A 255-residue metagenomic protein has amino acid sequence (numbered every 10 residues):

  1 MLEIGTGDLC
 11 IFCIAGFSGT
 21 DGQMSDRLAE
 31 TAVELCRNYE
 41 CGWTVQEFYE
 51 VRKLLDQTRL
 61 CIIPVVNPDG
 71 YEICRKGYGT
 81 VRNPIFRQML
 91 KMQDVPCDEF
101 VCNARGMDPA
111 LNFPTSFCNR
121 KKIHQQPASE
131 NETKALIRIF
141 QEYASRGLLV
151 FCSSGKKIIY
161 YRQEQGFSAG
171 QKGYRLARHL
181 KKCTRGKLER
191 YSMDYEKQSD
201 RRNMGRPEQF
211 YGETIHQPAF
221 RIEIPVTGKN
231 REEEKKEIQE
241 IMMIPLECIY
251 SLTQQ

Functional and structural regions predicted by a protein language model:
M1-D8: Short beta-strand-to-loop junctions in surface cap/lid or active-site-entrance loops
G5, F17, P64-V66, F113 (+1 more regions): Short, flexible loop/turn elements at secondary-structure junctions
D8-C10, T58-R59, Q217: Conserved catalytic motifs of the protein kinase core domain
L9-F17: Short beta-strand element of the alpha/beta-hydrolase
G19-T20, K229: Glycine-/small-residue-rich active-site loops that bind phosphorylated ligands and cofactors
G22-Q23, E30-T31, L35-A169, R221: Active-site/substrate-binding loop(s) of hydrolase catalytic cores
S25-D26, K235: Conserved strand-to-helix beginnings and helix N-cap segments that scaffold or border functional pockets
G42-T44, L111, T115-Q255: C-terminal accessory segments enriched in acidic
